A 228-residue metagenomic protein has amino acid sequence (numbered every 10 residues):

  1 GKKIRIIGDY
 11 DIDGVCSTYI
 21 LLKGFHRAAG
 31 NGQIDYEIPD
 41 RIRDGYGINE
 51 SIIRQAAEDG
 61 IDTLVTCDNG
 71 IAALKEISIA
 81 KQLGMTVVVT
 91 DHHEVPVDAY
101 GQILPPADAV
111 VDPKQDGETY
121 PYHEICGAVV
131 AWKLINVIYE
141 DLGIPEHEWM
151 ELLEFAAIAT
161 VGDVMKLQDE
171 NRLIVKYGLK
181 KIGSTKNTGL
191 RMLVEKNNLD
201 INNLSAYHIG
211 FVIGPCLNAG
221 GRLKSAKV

Functional and structural regions predicted by a protein language model:
G1-V228: Replace "Mg2+/Mn2+-dependent" with "divalent metal-dependent
